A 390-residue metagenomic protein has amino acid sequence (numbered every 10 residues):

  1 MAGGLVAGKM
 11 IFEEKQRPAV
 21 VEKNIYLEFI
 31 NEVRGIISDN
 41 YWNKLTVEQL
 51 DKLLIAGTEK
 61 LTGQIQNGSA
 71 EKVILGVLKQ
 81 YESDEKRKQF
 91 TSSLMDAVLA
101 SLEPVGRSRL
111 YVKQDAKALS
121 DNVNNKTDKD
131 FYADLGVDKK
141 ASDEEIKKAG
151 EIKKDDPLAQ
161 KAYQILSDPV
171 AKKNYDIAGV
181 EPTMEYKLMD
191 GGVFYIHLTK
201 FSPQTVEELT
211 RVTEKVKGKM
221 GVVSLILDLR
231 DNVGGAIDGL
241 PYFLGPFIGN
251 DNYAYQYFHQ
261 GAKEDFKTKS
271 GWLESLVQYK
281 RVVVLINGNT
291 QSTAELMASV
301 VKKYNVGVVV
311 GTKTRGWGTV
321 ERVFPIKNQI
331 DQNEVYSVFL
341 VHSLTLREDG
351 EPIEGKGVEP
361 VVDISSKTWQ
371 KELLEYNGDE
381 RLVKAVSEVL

Functional and structural regions predicted by a protein language model:
M1-L225, L229-V233, G249, Y253 (+1 more regions): Flexible, low-complexity junctional segments that flank or bridge functional domains
N125-T127, K187-D190, G218-G221, I248 (+6 more regions): Extracellular/periplasmic catalytic domains that process cell-envelope and extracellular macromolecules
E181-M184, G234-L285, N289, T319-I330 (+2 more regions): Gly/Ser/Thr-rich loop/hinge elements
H197-F201, D228-N232, Y257-Q260, L285-N289 (+3 more regions): Active-site-proximal beta-strand/loop segments in catalytic clefts of secreted hydrolases
G249-Q256, K302-T312: Bacterial peptidoglycan biogenesis and beta-lactam-recognition machinery
R322-I326, V338-K367: Conserved P-loop NTPase
V361, S365-L390: Low-complexity, Gly/Ser/Thr/Pro-rich intrinsically disordered linker/tail segments
